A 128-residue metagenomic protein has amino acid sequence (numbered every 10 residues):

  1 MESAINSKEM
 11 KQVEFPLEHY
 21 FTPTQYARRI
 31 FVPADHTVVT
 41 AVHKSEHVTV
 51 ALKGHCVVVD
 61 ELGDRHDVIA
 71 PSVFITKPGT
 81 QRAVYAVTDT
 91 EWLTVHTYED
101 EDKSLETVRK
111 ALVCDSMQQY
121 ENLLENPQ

Functional and structural regions predicted by a protein language model:
M1-R29, K110, M117-Q128: A short, N-terminal "cap"/entry segment at the start of jelly-roll beta-barrel domains of the cupin/DSBH fold
T22-T24, A41-H43, D67, I75-K77: Short solvent-exposed loop/turn micro-motifs enriched in small/polar/acidic residues
Q25-K44: Conserved short histidine dyad/triad with adjacent acidic residue
R29, D60-R82: Short acidic-glycine-tyrosine-enriched beta hairpin
V38-H43, D60, V84-Y85: Short histidine-centered beta-strand/loop micro-motifs that create catalytic or ligand/metal-coordination sites
H43-L62: Glycine- and acidic-residue-biased ligand/ion/polar-headgroup-sensing regions
K77-E106: Ligand-binding loop in jelly-roll beta-barrel domains
